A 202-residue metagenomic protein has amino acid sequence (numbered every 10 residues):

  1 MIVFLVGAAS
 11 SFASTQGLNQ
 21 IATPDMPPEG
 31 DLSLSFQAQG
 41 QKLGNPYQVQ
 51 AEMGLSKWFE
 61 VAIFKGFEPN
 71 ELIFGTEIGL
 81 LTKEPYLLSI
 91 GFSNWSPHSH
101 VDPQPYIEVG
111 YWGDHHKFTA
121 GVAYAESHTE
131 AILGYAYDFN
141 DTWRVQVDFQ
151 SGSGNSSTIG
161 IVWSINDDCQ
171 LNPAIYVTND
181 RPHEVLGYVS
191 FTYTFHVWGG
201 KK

Functional and structural regions predicted by a protein language model:
M1-I2: Sec-dependent N-terminal signal peptides
L5-A13: Sec/Tat signal peptide C-region and signal peptidase I cleavage site
F12-P105, G110-H116, H128, Y135-D148 (+1 more regions): Transmembrane beta-barrel domains of Gram-negative outer membranes and organellar outer membranes
G121: A contiguous pocket-lining binding segment that forms or flanks enzyme active sites
Y124-E126: Surface loop/turn motifs at the tips and blade-to-blade linkers of beta-strand repeat domains
